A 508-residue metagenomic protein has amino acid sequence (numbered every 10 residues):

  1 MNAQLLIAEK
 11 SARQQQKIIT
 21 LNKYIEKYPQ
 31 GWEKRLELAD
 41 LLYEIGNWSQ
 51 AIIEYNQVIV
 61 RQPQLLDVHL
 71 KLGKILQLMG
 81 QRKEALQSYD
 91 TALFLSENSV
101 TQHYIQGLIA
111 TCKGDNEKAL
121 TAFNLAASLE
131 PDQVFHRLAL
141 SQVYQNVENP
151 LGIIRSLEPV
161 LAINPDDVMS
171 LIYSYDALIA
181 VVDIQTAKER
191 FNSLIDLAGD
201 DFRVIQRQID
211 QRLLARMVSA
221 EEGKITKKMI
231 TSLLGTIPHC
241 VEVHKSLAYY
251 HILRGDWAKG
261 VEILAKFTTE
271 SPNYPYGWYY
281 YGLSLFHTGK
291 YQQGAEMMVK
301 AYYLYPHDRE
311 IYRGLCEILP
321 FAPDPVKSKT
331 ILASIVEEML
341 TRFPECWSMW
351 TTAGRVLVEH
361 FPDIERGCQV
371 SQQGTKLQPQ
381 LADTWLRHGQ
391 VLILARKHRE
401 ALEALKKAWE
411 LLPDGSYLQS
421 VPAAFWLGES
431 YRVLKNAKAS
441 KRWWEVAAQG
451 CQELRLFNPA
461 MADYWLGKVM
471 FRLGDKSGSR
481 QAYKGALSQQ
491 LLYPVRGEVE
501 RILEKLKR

Functional and structural regions predicted by a protein language model:
L6, D40, K74, L108 (+11 more regions): Residue-level recognition of tetratricopeptide repeat
K10, E44, L78-M79, C112-K113 (+12 more regions): Register position in tetratricopeptide repeats
Q14, W48, R82, N116 (+12 more regions): TPR-repeat structural position
K23-E26, Q57-V60, D90-F94, N124-S128 (+11 more regions): Conserved structural position within tetratricopeptide repeats
P29, P63, E97, P131 (+12 more regions): Short coil turns that delineate tetratricopeptide repeat
K34, V68, Q102, H136 (+12 more regions): TPR alpha-solenoid repeat register
E37, K71, I105, A139 (+11 more regions): Canonical tetratricopeptide repeat
